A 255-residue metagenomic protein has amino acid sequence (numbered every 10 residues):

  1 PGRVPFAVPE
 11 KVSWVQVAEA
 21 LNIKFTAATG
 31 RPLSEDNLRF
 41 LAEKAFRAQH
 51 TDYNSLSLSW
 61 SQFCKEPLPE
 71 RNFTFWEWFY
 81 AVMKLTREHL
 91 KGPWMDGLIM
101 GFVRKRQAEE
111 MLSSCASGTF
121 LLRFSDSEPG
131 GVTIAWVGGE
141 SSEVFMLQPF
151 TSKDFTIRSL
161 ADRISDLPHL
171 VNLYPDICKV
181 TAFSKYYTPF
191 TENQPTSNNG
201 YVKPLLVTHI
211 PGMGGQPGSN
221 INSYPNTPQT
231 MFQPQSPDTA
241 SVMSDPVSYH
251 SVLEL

Functional and structural regions predicted by a protein language model:
P1-L255: Eukaryotic phosphotyrosine signaling hubs
